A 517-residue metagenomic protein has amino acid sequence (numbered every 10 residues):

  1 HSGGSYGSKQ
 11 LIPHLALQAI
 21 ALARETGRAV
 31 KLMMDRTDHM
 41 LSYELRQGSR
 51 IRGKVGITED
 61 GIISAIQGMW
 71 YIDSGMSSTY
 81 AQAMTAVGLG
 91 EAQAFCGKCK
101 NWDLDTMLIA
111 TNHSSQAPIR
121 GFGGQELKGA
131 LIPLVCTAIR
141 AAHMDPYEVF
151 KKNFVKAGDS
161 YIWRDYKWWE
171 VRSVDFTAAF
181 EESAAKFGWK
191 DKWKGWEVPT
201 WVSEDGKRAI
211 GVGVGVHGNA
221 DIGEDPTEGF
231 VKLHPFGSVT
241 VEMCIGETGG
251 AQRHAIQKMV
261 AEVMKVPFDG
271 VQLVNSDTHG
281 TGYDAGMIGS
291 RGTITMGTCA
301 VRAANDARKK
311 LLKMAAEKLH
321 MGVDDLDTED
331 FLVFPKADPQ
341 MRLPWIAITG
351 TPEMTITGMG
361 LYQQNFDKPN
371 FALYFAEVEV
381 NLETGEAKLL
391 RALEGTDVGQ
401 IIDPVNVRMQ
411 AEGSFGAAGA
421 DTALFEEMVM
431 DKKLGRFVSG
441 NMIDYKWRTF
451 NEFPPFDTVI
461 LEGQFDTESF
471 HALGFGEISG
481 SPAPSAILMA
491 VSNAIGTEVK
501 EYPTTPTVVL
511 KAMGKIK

Functional and structural regions predicted by a protein language model:
H1, G68-S77, G246-T248, A392-G399 (+1 more regions): Short, solvent-exposed aromatic-acidic interface loops
S5-M34, Q252-V260: Thiamine diphosphate
Y6-I12, L41-Q47, R52, Q67-M69 (+9 more regions): Short acidic, glycine/serine/threonine-rich loops at helix termini
A23-L32, E59, M84-G206, I210-H217 (+1 more regions): C-terminal catalytic domains of large/alpha subunits in multi-subunit enzymes
R36-W102: Active-site cavity-forming subdomains of large catalytic enzyme subunits
L45-S49, I222-G223, K368-A372: Short loop/turn motifs at secondary-structure junctions and domain boundaries
S64, T240, A387-L390: Generic structural signal for well-ordered beta-strand positions
R208-G250: Conserved beta-alpha junction segments in alpha/beta enzyme cores
